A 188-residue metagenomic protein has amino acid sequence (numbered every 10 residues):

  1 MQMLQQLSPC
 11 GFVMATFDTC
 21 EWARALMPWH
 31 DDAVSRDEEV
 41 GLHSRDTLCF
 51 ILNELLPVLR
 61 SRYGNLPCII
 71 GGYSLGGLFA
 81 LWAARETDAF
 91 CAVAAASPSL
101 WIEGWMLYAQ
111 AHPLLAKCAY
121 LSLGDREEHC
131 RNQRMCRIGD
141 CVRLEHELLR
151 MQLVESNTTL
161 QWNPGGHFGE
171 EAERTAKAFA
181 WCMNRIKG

Functional and structural regions predicted by a protein language model:
M1-R62: Serine-hydrolase catalytic machinery in alpha/beta-hydrolase-like enzymes
L4-Q5, A84, E145: A conserved amphipathic alpha-helix that caps or lines the catalytic cleft of carbohydrate- and lipid-modifying enzymes
Q6-C10, R62-Y63, D88-A89, P113 (+1 more regions): Short helix-capping segments at alpha-helix termini
D31, R36-E39, E155-S156, E173-R174 (+1 more regions): Alpha/beta-hydrolase-fold serine-hydrolase catalytic core, especially in secreted/extracellular enzymes
G71-G76, A80: Gly/Ala-rich beta-loop-alpha elbow adjacent to hydrolase catalytic centers
W82-A92: Conserved hydrolase catalytic core segment
A94-A96: A short, hydrophobic beta-strand element of the alpha/beta-hydrolase
S99-C182: The feature captures the conserved acid-bearing segment of alpha/beta-hydrolase catalytic domains
